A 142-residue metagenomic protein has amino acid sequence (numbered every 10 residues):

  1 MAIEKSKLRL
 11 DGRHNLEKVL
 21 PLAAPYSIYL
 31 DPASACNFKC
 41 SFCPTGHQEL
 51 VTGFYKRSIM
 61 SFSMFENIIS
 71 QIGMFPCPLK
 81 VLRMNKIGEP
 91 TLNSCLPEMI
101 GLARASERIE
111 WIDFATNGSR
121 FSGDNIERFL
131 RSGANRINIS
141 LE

Functional and structural regions predicted by a protein language model:
A2-I137: Conserved alpha-helical substructure of the radical SAM core
